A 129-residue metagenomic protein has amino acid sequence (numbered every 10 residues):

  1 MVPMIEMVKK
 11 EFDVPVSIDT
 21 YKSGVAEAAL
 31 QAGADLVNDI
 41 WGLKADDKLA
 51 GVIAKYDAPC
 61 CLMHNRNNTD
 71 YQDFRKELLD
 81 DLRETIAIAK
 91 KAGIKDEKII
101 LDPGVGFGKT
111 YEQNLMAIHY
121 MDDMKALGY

Functional and structural regions predicted by a protein language model:
M1-I18, S23, A54-C61, I118-Y129: Alpha-helix-loop-beta-strand connector modules within alpha/beta enzyme cores
V8-D13, L30-L36: Short, surface-exposed connector motifs at secondary-structure boundaries
P15, A26, A32, W41-E112: Conserved anion-binding
D19, A29, V37, L101 (+1 more regions): Conserved, mostly hydrophobic/aromatic
